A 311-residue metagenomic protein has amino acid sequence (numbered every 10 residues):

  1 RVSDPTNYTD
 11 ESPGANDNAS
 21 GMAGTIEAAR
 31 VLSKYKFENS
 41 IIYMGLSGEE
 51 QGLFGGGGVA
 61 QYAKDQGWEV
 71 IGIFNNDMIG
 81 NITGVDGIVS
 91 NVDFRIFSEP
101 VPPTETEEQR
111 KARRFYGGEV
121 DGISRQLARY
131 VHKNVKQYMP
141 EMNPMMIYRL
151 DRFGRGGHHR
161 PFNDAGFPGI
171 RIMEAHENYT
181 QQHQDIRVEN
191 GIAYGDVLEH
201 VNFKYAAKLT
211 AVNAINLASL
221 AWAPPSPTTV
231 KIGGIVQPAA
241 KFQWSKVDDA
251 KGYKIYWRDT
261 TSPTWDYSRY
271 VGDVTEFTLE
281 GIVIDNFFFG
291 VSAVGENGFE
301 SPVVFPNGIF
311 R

Functional and structural regions predicted by a protein language model:
R1-M44: Catalytic-core environment of secreted peptidases
L46-G157, A165: Metal-dependent peptidase/peptidase-like ectodomains
I79-F97, M146-P224: Active-site-adjacent mobile loop/cap segments within catalytic or ligand-binding domains
P238-A250: Conserved aromatic anchor
Y253-I255: Short beta-strand elements bearing conserved aromatic residues within extracellular beta-rich modules
Y267-V274: Short beta-strand segments within Ig-like beta-sandwich modules, predominantly Fibronectin type-III
L279-E300: Beta-strand-rich modules
G295-R311: Extracellular fibronectin type III
